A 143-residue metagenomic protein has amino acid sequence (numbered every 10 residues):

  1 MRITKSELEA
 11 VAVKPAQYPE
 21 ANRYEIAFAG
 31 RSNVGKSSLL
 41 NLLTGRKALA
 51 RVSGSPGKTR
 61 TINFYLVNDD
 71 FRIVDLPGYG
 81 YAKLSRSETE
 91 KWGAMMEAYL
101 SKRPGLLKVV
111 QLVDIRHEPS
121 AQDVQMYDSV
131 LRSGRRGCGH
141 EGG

Functional and structural regions predicted by a protein language model:
M1-S87: Conserved G1/Walker A P-loop phosphate-binding module
L66-D114: Hydrophobic, well-structured mid-protein blocks that either form specific transmembrane helices
G93-G143: Conserved C-terminal guanine-recognition region of P-loop GTPase G domains, centered on the G4
